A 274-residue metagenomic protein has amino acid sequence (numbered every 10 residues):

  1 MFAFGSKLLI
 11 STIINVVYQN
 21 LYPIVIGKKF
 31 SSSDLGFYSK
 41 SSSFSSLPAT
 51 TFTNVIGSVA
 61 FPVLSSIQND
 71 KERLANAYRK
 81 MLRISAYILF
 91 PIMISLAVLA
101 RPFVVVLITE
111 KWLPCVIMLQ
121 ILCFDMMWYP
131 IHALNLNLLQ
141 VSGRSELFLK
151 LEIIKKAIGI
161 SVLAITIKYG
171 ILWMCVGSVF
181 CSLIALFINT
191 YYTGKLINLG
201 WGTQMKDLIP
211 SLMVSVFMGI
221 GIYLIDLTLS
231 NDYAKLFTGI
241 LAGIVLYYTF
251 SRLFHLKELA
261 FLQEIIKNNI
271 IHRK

Functional and structural regions predicted by a protein language model:
M1-F4, I24-S46, A75-A77, L113-L119 (+1 more regions): Interfacial/gating helices of multi-pass transporter permease domains
M1-P23, V59-N76, T193-L212, A260-E264: Interhelical loop/hinge segments that connect adjacent transmembrane helices in multipass membrane
K7-L9, Y22-I24, D34-T53, R83-Y87 (+1 more regions): Alpha-helical transmembrane segments of polytopic membrane transporters and translocases
S11, N15-Q19, S42, G57 (+4 more regions): Short runs within selected transmembrane alpha-helices of multi-pass transporters and secretion channels
S11, N15-V16, I160-A164, S215-S230: Hydrophobic alpha-helical transmembrane segments in multi-pass integral membrane proteins
S41, S45-L89, L136-V141: Helix-loop junctions and terminal segments of transmembrane helices in multi-pass membrane transport/translocation
Y78-Y129, I160-K168, S215-V216: Alpha-helical transmembrane segments of multi-pass membrane transport and lipid-handling proteins
Y191-G194, L199-W201, L208, I222-K274: Membrane-proximal transmembrane or re-entrant/amphipathic helices at the cytosolic face
